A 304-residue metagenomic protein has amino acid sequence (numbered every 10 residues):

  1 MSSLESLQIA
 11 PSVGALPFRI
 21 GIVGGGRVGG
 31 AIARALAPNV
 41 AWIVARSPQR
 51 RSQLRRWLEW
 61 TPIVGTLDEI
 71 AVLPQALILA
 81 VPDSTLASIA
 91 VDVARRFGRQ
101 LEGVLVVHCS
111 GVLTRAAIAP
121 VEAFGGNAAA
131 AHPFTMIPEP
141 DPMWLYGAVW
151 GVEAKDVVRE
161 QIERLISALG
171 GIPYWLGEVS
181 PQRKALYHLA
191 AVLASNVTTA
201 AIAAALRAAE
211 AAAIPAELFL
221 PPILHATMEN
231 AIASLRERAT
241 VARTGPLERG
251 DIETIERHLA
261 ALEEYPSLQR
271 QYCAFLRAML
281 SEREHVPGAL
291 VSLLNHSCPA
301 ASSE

Functional and structural regions predicted by a protein language model:
S2-E69, L73: NAD(P)+-binding Rossmann beta1-loop-alpha1 motif at the extreme N-terminus of oxidoreductases
A15, R50, L54-W57, P120-N127 (+2 more regions): Internal alpha-helical scaffold of NAD(P)-dependent oxidoreductase catalytic cores
F18, P38-A41, T61-P62, V104-L105 (+3 more regions): A structural micro-motif
G30, S52, A87-V91, E160 (+1 more regions): Alpha-helical elements of the RecA-like P-loop NTPase motor core of helicases
P48, R56-P142: Rossmann-like NAD(P)(H) cofactor-binding subdomain of soluble oxidoreductases
M228-L290, S297-E304: Interdomain hinge/lid region at the active-site interface of Rossmann-like NAD(P)-dependent oxidoreductases
